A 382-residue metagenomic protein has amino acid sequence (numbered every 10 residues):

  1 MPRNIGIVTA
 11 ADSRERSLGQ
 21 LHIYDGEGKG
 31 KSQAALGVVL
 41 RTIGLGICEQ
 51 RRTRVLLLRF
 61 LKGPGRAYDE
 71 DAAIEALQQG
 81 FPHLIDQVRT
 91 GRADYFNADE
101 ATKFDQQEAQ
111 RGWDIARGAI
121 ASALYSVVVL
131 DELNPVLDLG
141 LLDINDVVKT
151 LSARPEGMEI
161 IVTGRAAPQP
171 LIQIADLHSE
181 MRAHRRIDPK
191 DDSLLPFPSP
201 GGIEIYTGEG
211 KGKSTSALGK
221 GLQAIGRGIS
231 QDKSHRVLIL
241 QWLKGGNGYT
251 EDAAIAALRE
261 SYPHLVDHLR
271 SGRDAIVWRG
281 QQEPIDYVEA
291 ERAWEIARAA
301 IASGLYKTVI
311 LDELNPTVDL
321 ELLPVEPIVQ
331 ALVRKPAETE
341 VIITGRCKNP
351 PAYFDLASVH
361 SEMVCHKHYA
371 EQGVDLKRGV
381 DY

Functional and structural regions predicted by a protein language model:
M1-Q20, D192-I203: Extreme N-terminal, non-catalytic leader segments that precede Walker-type/kinase nucleotide-binding cores
A10-A11, A123, Q372: N-terminal targeting/trafficking signals and adjacent low-complexity tails
S17-A121, G202-A302: Conserved P-loop
G37-V38, E70-E75, T102, L142-D146 (+7 more regions): Short, glycine/charged-enriched secondary-structure capping and boundary segments
L61-P64, A93, N134-P135, A166-Q169 (+6 more regions): Conserved nucleotide-binding/hydrolysis micro-motifs of P-loop NTPases
N97-E156, V277-A337: Phosphate-binding/switch loop-helix module in NTP-utilizing enzymes
K149, E159-V162, V341-I342: ASCE RecA-like P-loop NTPase motor cores that couple ATP hydrolysis to mechanical translocation on nucleic acids
A167-L195, C347-Y382: Phosphate-binding/switch region of NTP-binding enzymes
